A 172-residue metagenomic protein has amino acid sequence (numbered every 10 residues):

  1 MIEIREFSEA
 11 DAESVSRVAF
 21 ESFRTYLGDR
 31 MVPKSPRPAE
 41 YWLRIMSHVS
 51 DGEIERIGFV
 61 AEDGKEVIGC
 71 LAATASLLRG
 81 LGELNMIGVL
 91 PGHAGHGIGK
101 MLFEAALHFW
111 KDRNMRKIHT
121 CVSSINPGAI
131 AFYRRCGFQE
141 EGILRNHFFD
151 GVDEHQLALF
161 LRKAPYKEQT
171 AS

Functional and structural regions predicted by a protein language model:
M1-E13, R17, R162-S172: Conserved N-terminal entry element of GNAT/NAT acetyltransferase domains
E3-E9, F20-S47, R56: Conserved GNAT-fold acetyl-CoA-binding loop/helix
V60, E66-T74, E83, G88: Conserved beta-strand in the GNAT
A75, L90-G92, H96, S124-I125: Active-site acidic-Proline motif in GNAT/NAT acetyltransferases
A75-N85, A94, G151-D153: A conserved beta-turn-beta hairpin within the catalytic core of GNAT-like acetyltransferases that forms part
V89, G95-H108, A131-R135: Conserved acetyl-CoA-binding loop-helix of GNAT-fold acetyltransferases
W110-C121: Conserved GNAT acetyl-CoA-binding A-motif
C121-V122, R134, Q139-Q156: Conserved catalytic-core motifs of GNAT/GCN5-like acyltransferases
